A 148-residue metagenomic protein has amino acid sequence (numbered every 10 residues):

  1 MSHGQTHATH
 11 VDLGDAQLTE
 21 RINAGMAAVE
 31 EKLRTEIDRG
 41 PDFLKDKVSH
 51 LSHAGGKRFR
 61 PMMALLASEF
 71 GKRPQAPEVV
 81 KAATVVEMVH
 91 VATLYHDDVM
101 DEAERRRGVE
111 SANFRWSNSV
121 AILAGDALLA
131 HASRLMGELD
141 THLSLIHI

Functional and structural regions predicted by a protein language model:
S2, H147-I148: Short, intrinsically disordered or compositionally biased N-terminal tails of bacterial proteins
S2-V11: Extreme N-terminal leader/anchor segments
L13, N23-A28, R34-H147: Mg2+-dependent prenyl diphosphate-binding active-site environment of isoprenoid biosynthetic enzymes
